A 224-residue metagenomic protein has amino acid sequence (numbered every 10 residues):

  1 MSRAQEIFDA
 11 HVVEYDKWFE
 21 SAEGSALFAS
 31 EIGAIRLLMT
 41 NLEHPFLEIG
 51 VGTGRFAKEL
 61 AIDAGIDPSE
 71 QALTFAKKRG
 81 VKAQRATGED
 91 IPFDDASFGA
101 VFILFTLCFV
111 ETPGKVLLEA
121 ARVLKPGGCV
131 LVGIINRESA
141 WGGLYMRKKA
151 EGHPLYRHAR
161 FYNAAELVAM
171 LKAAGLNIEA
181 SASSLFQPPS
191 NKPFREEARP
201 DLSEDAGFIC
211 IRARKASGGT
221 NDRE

Functional and structural regions predicted by a protein language model:
M1-L42, R55, L185, K192 (+1 more regions): Conserved class I S-adenosyl-L-methionine
L47-D90: Class I SAM-dependent methyltransferase SAM/SAH-binding core
F102: A conserved beta-strand element that flanks and buttresses the S-adenosyl-L-methionine
F105-C108: Short catalytic micro-motifs in class I SAM-dependent methyltransferases
G114-P126: A short glycine-rich, Lys/Arg-flanked "PGG" loop and its adjoining helix->strand segment in the class I
C129-H158: Conserved class I S-adenosyl-L-methionine
H158-S181: Short alpha-helix
I178-E224: A C-terminal cap/extension of S-adenosyl-L-methionine-dependent methyltransferases that defines the acceptor-substrate
